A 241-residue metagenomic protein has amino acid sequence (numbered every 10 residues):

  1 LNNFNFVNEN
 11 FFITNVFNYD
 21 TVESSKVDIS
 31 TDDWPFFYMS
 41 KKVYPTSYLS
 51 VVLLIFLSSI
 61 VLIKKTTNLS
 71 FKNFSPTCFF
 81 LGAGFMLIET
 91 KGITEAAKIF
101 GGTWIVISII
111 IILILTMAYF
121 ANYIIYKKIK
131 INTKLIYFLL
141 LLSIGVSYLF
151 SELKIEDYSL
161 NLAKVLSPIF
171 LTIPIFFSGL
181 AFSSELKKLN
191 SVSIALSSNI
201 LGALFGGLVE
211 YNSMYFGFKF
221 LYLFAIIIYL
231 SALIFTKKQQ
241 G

Functional and structural regions predicted by a protein language model:
L1-G241: Alpha-helical transmembrane segments of multi-pass membrane proteins
